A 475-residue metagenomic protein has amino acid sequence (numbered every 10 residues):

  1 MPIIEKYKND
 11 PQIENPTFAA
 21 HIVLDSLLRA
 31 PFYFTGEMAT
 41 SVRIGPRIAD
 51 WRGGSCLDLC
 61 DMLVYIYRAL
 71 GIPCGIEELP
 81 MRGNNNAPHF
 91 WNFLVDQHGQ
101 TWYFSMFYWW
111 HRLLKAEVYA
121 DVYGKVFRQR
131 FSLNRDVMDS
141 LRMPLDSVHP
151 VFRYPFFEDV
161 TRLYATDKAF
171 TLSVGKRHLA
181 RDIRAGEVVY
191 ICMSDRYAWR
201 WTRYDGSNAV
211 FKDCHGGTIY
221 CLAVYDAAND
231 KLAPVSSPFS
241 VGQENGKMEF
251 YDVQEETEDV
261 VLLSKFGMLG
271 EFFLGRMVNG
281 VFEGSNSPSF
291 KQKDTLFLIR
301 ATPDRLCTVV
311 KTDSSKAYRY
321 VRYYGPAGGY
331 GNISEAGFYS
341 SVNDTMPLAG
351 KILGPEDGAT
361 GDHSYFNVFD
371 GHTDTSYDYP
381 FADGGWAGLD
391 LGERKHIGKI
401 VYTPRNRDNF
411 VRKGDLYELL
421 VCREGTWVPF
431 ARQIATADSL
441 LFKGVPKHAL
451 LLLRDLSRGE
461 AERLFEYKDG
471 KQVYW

Functional and structural regions predicted by a protein language model:
M1-E14, T312, R463-K468: Linear, non-domain "peripheral" regions
E5-I22, S26-L27, G36-P46, R52-V148: Hydrophobic/aromatic-rich core segments of domains that either
H98, S194-D195, A228, N286-P288 (+4 more regions): Solvent-exposed strand-loop boundary residues in beta-sheet-rich modules
W102-F297, T302-K316, L391, L450-L452: Alpha-helical and coiled-coil interaction segments, frequently adjacent to or embedded within charge-biased
V253-T308, T312-A317, G329-K399, T403-R412 (+2 more regions): Disordered, acidic Ser/Thr/Pro-rich linker "stalks" and the adjacent N-terminal cap of the next globular domain
Y323-G329, L453-E460: Short beta-strand-plus-loop segments that form exposed binding edges in beta-rich domains
A435-D438: Short coil/turn segments at the loop-to-beta-strand junctions that recur within blades of beta-propeller repeat folds
K443-D455: C-terminal beta-strand-rich structural cap/linker in extracellular carbohydrate-active enzymes
